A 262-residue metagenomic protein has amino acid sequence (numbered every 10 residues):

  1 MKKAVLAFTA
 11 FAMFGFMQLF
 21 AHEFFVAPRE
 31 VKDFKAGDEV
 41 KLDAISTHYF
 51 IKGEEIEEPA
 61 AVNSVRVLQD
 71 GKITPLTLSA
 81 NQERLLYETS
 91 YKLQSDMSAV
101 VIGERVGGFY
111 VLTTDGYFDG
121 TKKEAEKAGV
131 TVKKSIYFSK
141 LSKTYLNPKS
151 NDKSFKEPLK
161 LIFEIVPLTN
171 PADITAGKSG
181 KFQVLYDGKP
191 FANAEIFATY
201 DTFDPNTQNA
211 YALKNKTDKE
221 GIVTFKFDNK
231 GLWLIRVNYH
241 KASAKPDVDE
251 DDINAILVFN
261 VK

Functional and structural regions predicted by a protein language model:
M1-A4: Positively charged n-region of N-terminal signal peptides that target proteins for export
A7-F16: Bacterial N-terminal signal peptides
A21-N81: Start-of-domain marker
H22-V40, D119-G180, L185-F191, Y200-T202 (+2 more regions): Beta-strand-rich domain onsets/edges
S64-I73, E195-K214: Short amphipathic beta-strand segments in non-cytosolic proteins
V67-L112: Mid-chain, structured segments of secreted extracytoplasmic proteins
L85-Y87, Y211-G231: Glycine-centered loop-to-beta-strand initiation motif
R105-T114, K241-D247: Short acidic/polar inter-strand loop motif in beta-rich domains
